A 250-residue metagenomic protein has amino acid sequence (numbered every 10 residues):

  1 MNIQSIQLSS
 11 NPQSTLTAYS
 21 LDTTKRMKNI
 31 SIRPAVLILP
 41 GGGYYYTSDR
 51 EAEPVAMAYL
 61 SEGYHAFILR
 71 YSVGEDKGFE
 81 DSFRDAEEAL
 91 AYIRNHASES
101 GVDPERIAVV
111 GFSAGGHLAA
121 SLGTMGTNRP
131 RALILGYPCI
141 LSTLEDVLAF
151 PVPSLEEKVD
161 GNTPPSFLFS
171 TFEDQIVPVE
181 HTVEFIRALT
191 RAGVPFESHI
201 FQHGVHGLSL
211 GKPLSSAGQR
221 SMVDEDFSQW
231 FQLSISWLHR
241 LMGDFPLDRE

Functional and structural regions predicted by a protein language model:
M1-S31: N-terminal cap/lid segment of alpha/beta-hydrolase-fold proteins
I32-G41: Short beta-strand element of the alpha/beta-hydrolase
T47-D49, L69-P104, E225: Catalytic nucleophile-loop/oxyanion-hole region of alpha/beta-hydrolase and closely related hydrolase-like folds
D49-F67: Short amphipathic alpha-helix adjacent to the substrate-entry channel of hydrolases
E88-L155, G161: Primarily recognizes the serine-hydrolase "nucleophile elbow" in alpha/beta-hydrolase and SGNH/GDSL folds
N162, L168-S170, D174: Short beta-strand/loop motif that positions the catalytic acidic residue of the alpha/beta-hydrolase fold
Q175-E184: Conserved alpha/beta-hydrolase "acid-adjacent" motif
V194-E250: C-terminal catalytic histidine-bearing segment of alpha/beta-hydrolase fold enzymes
